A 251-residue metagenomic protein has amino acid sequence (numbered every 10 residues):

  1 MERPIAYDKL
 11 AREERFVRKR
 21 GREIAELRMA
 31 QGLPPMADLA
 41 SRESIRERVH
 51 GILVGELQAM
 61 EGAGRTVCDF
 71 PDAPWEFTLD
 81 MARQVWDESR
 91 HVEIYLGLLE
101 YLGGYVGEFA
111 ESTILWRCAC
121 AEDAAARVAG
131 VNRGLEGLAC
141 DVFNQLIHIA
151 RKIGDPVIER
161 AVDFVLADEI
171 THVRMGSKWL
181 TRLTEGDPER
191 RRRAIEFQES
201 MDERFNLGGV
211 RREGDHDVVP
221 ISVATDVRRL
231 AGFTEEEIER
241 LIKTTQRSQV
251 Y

Functional and structural regions predicted by a protein language model:
M1-Y251: Non-heme di-metal
